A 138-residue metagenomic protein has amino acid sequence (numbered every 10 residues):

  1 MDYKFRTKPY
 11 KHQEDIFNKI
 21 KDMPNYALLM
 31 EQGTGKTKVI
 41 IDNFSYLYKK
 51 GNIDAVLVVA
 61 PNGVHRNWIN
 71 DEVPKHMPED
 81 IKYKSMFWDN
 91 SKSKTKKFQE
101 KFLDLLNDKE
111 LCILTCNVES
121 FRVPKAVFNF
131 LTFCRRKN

Functional and structural regions predicted by a protein language model:
M1-N25, M30-N138: SF2 helicase/translocase NTPase motor core, specifically the RecA-like lobe 1 inter-motif segment between Walker
